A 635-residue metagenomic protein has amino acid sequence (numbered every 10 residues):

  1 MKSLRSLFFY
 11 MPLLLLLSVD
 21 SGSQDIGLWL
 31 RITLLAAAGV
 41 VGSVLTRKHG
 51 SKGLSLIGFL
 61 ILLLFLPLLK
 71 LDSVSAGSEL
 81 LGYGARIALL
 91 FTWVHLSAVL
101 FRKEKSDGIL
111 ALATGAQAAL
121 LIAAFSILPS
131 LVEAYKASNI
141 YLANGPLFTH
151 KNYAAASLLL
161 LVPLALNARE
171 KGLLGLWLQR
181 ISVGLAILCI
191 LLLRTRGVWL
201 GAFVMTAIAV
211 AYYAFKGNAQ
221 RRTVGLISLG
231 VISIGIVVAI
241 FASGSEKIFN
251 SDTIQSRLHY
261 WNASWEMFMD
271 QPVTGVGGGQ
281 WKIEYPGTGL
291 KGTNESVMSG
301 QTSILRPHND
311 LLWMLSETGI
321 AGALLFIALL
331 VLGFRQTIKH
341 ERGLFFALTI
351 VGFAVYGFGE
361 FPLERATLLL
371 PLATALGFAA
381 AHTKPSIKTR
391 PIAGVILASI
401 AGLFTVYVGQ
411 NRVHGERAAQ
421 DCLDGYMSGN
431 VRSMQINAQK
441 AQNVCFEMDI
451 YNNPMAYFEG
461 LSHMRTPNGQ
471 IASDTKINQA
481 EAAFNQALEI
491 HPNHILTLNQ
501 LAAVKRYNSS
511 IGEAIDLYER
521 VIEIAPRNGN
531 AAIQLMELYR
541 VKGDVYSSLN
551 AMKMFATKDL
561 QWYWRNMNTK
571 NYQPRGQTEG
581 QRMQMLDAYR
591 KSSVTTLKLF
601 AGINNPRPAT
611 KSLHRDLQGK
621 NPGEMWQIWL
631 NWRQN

Functional and structural regions predicted by a protein language model:
M1-L69, V74-T114, A168-L178, A207-A214 (+11 more regions): Transmembrane signal-anchor hairpin modules in multi-pass inner-membrane enzymes, especially those that act on
R5-D20, R31-S43, L66-L69, Y83-V99 (+7 more regions): Alpha-helical transmembrane segments of multi-pass inner-membrane proteins
Y135-Y141, M267, G278-S316: Interfacial juxtamembrane loops and adjacent helix segments that form the catalytic/substrate-binding surfaces
Y141-L147, A202-T206, L226, G235-P272 (+2 more regions): Flexible juxtamembrane loops connecting transmembrane helices in multi-pass membrane enzymes that build or modify
A441, Q486-A487, R520-V521, M554-F555: Canonical positions in the second alpha-helix
N443-D449, P492, P526, L560 (+1 more regions): Short coil turns that delineate tetratricopeptide repeat
I450-Y451, M455, T497, A531 (+1 more regions): TPR alpha-solenoid repeat register
